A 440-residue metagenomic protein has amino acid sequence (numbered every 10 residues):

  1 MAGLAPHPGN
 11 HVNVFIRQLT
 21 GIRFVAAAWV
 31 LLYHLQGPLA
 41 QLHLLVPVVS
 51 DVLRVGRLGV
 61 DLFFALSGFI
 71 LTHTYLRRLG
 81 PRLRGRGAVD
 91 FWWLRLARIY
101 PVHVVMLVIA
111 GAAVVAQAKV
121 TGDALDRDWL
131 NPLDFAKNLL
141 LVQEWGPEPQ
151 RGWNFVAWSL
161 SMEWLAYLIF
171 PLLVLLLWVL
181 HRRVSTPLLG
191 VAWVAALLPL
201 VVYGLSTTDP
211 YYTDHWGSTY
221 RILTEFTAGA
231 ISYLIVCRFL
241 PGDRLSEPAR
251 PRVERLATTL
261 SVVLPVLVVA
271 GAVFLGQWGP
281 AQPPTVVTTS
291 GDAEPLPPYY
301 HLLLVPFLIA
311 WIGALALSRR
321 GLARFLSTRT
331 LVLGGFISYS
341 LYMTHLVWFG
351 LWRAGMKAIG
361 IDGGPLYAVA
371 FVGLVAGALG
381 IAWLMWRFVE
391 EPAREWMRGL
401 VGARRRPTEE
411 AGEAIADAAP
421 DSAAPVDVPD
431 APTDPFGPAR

Functional and structural regions predicted by a protein language model:
M1-Y203, I222, I337-S338, G350-R440: Membrane-cytosol interface segments of multi-pass membrane proteins, especially ER/Golgi lipid-handling enzymes
V49-L53, P210-T213, R250-E254, V287-P297 (+1 more regions): Membrane-interface segments at the starts/ends of alpha-helical transmembrane spans
R57, I222, F226, A230-I231 (+1 more regions): Alpha-helical transmembrane segments of multi-pass integral membrane proteins
T72-L79, V115, L173-H181, S232-P241 (+3 more regions): Structural signal for the C-terminal ends of transmembrane alpha-helices and the immediately following loop
G85-R98, P248-V266, G334: Interfacial transmembrane-helix boundary/kink motif in multi-pass membrane proteins
H181-A192, S246-V263, L366: Membrane-interfacial entry segments at the cytosolic side of transmembrane helices
Y203-P210: Interfacial helix-loop-helix junctions of multi-pass membrane proteins
Y212-G217, R221-C237: Acidic, glycine-rich loop-and-beta core segments that form the ion-binding/anion-interacting portion of active sites
